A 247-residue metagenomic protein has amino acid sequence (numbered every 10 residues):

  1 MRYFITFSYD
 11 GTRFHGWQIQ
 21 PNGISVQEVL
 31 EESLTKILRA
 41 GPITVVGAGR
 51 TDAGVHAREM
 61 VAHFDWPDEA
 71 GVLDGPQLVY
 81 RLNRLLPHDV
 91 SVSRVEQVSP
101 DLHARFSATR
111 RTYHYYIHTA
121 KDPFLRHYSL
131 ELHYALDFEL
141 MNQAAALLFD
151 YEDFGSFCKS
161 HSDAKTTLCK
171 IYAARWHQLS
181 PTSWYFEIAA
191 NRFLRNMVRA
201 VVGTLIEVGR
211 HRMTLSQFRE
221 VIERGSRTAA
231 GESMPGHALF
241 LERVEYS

Functional and structural regions predicted by a protein language model:
M1-S247: Structured-RNA-binding interfaces characteristic of tRNA pseudouridine synthases
